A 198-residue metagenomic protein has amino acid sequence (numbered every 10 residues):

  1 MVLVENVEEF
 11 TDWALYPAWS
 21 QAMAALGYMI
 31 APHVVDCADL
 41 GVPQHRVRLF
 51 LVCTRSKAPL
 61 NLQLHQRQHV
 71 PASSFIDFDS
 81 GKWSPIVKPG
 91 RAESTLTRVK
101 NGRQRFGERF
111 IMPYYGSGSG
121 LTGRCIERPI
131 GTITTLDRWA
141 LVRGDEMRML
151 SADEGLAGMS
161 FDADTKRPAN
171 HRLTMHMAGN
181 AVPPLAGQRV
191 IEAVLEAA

Functional and structural regions predicted by a protein language model:
M1-T132, M147: Class I S-adenosyl-L-methionine
S94-A198: C-terminal target-recognition/interaction regions appended to catalytic cores
